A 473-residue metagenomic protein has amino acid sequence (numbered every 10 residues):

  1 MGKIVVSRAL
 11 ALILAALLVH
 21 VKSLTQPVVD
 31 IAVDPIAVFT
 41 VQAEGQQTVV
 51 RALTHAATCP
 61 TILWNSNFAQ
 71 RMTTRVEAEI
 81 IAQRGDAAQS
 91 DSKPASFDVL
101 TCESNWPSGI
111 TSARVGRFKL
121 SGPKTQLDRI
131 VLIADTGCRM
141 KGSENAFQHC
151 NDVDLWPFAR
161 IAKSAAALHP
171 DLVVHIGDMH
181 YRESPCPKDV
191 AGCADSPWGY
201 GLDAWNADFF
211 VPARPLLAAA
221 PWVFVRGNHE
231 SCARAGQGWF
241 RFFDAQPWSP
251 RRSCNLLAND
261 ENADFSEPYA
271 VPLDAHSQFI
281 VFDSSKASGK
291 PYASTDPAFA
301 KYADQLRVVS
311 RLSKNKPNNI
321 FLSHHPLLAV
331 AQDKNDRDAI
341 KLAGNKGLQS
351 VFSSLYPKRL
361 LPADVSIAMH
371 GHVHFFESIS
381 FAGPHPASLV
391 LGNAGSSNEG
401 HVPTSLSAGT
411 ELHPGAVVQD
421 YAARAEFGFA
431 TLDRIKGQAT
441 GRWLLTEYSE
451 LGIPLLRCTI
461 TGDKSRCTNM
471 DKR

Functional and structural regions predicted by a protein language model:
M1-V6: N-terminal secretory signal peptides that target proteins for export/translocation
S7-H149, F158, K163-H169, A425 (+1 more regions): Acidic, histidine-bearing metal-coordination/catalytic regions of metal-dependent phosphoesterases
A52, D135, V173, D178 (+6 more regions): Divalent metal-coordination and catalytic microenvironments
R114, G192-K314, K334, D338-G347 (+4 more regions): Extended active-site neighborhood of metal-dependent phosphoesterases/phosphodiesterases
Q126-V225, E230-S231: Conserved, compact domain cores that house catalytic/ligand-binding motifs in diverse enzymes and effector modules
L127-C150, H276-A287, I320-H324, P386-N393: Active-site-proximal beta-strand elements of phosphoester/diester hydrolases
I176-E183, S313-N335: Short acidic, glycine-rich surface-loop motifs adjacent to enzyme active sites
L322-L327, S366-F376: Histidine-centered catalytic micro-motifs
